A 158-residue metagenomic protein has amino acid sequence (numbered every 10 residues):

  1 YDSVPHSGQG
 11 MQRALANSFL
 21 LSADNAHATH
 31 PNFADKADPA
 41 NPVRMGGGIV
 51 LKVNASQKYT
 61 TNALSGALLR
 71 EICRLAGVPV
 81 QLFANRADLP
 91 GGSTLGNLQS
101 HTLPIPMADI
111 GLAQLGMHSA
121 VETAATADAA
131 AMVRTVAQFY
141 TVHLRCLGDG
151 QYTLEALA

Functional and structural regions predicted by a protein language model:
Y1-A16, L20-L21: A glycine-rich helix N-cap at a beta->alpha junction
S3, I72-A76, T135-H143: Generic, well-ordered alpha-helical scaffold segments in large soluble proteins
S7, N62, L82, A125-D128: Alpha-helix initiation/capping motif
A14-A26, R86-L95, G150-A158: A glycine-rich phosphate-binding loop feature that marks nucleotide/adenosyl-phosphate handling sites
L15-N17, Q99, D128: Secondary-structure capping and boundary motifs in well-ordered enzyme cores
F19, F33, F83, F139-Y140: Phenylalanine-focused residue identity feature
A26, H30-V121, L147: Active-site-adjacent substrate-binding region of metalloamidase/peptidase-like peptide-processing proteins
L112-A158: His/Asp/Glu-rich mid-to-C-terminal helical/loop segments that flank catalytic regions of hydrolases
